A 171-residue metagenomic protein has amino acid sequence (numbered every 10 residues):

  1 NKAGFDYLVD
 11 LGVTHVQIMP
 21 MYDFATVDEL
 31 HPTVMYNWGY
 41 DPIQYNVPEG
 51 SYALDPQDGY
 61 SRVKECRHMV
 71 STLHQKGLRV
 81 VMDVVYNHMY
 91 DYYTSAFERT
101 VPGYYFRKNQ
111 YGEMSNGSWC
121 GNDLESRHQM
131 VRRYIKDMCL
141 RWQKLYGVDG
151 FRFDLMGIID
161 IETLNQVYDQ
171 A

Functional and structural regions predicted by a protein language model:
N1-Y146, L155-M156, D160-A171: Substrate-binding/active-site clefts of carbohydrate-active enzymes
G150-F151: Active-site capping/gating regions of soluble enzymes
